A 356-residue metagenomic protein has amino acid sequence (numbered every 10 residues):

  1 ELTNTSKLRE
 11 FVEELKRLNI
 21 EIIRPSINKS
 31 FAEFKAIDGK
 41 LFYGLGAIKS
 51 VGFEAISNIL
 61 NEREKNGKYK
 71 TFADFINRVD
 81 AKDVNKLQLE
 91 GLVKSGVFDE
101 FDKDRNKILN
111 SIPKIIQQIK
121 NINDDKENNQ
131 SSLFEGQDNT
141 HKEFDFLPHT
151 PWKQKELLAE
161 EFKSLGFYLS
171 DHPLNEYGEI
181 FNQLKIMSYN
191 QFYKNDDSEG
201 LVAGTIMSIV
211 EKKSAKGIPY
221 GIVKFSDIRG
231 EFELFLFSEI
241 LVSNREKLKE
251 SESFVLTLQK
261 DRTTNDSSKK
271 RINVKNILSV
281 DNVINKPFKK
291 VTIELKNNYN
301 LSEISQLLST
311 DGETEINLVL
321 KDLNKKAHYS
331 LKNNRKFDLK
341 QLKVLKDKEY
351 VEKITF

Functional and structural regions predicted by a protein language model:
E1-F356: Noncatalytic, beta-rich nucleic-acid-contacting surfaces in large DNA/RNA-processing enzymes
